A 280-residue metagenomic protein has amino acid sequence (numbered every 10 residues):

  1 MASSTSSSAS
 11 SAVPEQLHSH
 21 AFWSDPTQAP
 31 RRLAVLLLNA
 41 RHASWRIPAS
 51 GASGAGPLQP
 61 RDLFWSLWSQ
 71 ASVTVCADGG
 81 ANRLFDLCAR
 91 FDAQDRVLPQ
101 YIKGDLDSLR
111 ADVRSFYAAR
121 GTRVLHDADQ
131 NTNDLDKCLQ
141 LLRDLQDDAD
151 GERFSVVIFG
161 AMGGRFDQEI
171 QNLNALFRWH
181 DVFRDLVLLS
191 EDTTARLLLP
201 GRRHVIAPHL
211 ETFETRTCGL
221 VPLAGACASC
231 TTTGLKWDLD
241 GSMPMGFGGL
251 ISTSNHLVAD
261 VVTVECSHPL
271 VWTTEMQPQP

Functional and structural regions predicted by a protein language model:
A2, E191, L198-P280: Long, charged alpha-helical interface segments
A2-R120: N-terminal beta-strand-loop-alpha-helix module at the start of alpha/beta ligand-binding or catalytic domains
I47-S50, P60-L63, Q168-N174, L198-G201 (+1 more regions): A short secondary-structure junction signal
G80, S190-A195: Short beta-alpha junction loops
D105, R123-N133: A cross-family phosphate/adenosyl-ligand binding-site feature
Y117-D127, R184-V187, F213-G219: A glycine-rich helix N-cap at a beta->alpha junction
D134-D185: Internal, conserved structured core segments that host functional sites
